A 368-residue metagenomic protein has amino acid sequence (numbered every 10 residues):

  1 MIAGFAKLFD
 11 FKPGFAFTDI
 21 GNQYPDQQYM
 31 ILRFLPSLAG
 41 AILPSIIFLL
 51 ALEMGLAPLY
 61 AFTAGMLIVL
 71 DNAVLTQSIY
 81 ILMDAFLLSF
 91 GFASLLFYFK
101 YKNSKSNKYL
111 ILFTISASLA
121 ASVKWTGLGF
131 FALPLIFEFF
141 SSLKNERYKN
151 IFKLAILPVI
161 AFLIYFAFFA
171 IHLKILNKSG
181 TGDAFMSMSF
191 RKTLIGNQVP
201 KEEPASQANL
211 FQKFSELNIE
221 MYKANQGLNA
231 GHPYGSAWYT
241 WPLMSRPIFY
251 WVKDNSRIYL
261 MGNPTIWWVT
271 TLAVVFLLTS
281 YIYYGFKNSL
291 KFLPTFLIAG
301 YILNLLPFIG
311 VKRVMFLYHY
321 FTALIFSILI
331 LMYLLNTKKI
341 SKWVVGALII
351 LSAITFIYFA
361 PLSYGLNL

Functional and structural regions predicted by a protein language model:
M1, K7, Y165-T240: Aromatic-rich transmembrane-lumenal/periplasmic boundary elements in polytopic membrane proteins
M1-S37, I195, P204, G231-P233 (+2 more regions): Interfacial juxtamembrane loops and adjacent helix segments that form the catalytic/substrate-binding surfaces
N22, D26, M30-G55, A93-F97 (+1 more regions): Transmembrane-helix motifs of polytopic, lipid-linked glycan transferases
I47, D254-L290: Hydrophobic, aromatic-rich transmembrane alpha-helices and their immediate juxtamembrane boundary segments
M54-G55, S94-L110, A120, E138-K144 (+1 more regions): Membrane-interface transmembrane helices that cradle and orient dolichyl/undecaprenyl
A61-V69, T76, L96, A117 (+2 more regions): Short helix- or helix-capping micro-motifs that position conserved polar/aromatic residues at function-defining sites
A73-L87, W125-T126: Short acidic/glycine- and proline-prone juxtamembrane loop motifs at membrane-interface regions of multi-pass membrane
I136, S142-L143, K149-R191, K201-E202 (+3 more regions): Transmembrane helical bundles and short interhelical boundary loops of multi-pass, membrane-embedded
